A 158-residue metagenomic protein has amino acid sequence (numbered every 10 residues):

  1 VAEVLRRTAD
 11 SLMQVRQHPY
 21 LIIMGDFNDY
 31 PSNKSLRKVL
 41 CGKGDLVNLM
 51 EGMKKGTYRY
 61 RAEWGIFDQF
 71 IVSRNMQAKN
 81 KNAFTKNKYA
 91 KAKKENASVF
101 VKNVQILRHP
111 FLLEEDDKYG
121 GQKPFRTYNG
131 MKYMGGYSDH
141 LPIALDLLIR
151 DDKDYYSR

Functional and structural regions predicted by a protein language model:
V1-R7: Metal-dependent phosphoester/phosphodiester hydrolase catalytic core
R7-L21, N28-R158: Metal-dependent phosphoester-hydrolase catalytic domains
